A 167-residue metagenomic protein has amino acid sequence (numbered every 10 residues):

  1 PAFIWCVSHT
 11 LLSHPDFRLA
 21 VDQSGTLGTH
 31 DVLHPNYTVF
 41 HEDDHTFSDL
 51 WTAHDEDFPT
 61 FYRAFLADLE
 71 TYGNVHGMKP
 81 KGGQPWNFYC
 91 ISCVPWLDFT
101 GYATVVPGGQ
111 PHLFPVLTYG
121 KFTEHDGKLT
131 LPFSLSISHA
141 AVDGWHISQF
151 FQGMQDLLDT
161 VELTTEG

Functional and structural regions predicted by a protein language model:
P1-P15, L131-F150: Acyl activation and transfer enzymes in specialized metabolism, enriched for ANL adenylate-forming modules
P1-P35: Hydrophobic "lid/gating" helix adjacent to the active-site nucleophile that controls access to an acyl-thioester pocket
V7, Y62-L69, F150-L158: Short amphipathic C-terminal alpha-helix that caps PH/PH-like domains
P35-F40, Y119-T123: Short beta-strand elements
V39-F99: Helical lid/core segments from catalytic subdomains that handle acyl or acyl-like groups
D68-H76, L117, S134-I137, D159-V161: Plant-skewed but cross-kingdom recognition/interaction modules and surfaces
W86-T130: Flexible, Gly/Pro-enriched loop and linker segments at secondary-structure and domain junctions
D156-G167: Flexible helix-coil linker/hinge segments at domain or subdomain boundaries
